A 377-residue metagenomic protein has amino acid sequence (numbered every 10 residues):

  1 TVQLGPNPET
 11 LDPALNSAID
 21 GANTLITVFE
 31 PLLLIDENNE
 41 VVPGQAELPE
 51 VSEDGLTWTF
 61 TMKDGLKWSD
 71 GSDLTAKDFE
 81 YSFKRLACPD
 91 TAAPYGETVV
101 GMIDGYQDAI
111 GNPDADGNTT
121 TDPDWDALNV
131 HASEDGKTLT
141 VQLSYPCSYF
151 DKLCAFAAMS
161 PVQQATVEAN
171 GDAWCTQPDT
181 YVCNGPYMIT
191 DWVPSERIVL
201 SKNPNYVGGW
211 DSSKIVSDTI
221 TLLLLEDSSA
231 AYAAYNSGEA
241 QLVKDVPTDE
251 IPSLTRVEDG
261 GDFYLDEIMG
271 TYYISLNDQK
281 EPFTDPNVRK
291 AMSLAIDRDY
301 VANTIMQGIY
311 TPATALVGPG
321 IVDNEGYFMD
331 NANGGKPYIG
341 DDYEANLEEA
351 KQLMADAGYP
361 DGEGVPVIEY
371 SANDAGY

Functional and structural regions predicted by a protein language model:
Q3-E53, K84, V182: N-terminal lobe/hinge region of extracytoplasmic solute-binding protein
D36, S201-V207, I268-A291, A295 (+1 more regions): A bilobed periplasmic-binding-protein/Venus flytrap-type ligand-binding module shared by bacterial periplasmic
E47-G101, T140, P282-T284: Aromatic- and charge-enriched surface segment that lines or borders ligand/interaction sites
T61, E80, A87, T91-A165 (+1 more regions): Surface-exposed binding/hinge segments that line and control ligand-binding clefts or catalytic entry sites
W125, Q142-K214, T219, Q352: Gly/Pro-rich hinge or "lid" segments in bacterial periplasmic/extracellular proteins
F156, D172, N205-S253: Ligand-site clamp/hinge motif
Q279, F283-E325, D342: Periplasmic-binding protein-like
T311-D356, D374-Y377: Structural transition elements
